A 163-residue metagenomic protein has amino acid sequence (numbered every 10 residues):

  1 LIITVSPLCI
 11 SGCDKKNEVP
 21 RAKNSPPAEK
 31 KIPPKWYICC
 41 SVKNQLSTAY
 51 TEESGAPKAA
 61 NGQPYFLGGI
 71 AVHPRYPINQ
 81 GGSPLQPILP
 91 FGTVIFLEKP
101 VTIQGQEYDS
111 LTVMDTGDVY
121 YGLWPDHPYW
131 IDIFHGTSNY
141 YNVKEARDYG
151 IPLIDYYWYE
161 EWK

Functional and structural regions predicted by a protein language model:
L1-S11: Sec-dependent bacterial lipoprotein signal peptides
D14-K15: Bacterial signal peptide processing site
E18-R21, P26-K163: Solvent-exposed, well-ordered loop and adjacent helix/strand elements within mature globular domains that form
